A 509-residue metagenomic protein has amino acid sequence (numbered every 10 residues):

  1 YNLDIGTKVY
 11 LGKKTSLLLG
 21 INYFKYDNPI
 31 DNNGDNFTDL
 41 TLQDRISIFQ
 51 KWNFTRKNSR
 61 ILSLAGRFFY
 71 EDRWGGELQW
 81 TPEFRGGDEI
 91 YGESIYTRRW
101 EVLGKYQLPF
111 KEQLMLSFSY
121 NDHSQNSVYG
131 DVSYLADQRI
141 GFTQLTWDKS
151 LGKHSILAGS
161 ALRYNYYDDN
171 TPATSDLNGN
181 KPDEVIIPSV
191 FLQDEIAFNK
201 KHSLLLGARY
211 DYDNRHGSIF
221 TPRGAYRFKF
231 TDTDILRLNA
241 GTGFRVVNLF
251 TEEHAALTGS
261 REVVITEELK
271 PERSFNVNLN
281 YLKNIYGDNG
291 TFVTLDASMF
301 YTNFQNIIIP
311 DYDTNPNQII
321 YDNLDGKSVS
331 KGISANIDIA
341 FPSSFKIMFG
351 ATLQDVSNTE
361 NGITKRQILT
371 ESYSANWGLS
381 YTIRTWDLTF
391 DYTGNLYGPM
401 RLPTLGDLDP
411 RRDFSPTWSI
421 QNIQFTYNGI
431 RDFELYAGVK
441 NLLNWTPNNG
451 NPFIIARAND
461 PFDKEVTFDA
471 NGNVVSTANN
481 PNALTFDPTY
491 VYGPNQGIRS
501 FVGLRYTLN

Functional and structural regions predicted by a protein language model:
Y1-L40, F49-N53, A297: Predominantly transmembrane beta-strands of Gram-negative outer membrane beta-barrel pores used for transport
K13-K14, K57-I61, P109-Q113, S150-S155 (+7 more regions): Short loop/turn motifs that connect adjacent beta-strands in outer-membrane beta-barrel proteins
N22, Q113-S127, K229, R237 (+2 more regions): Membrane-embedded beta-barrel scaffold of Gram-negative outer-membrane proteins
Y26-S47, N53-L114, Y120-Q138: Flexible loop and strand-edge segments within Gram-negative outer membrane beta-barrel domains
K57, R67, Y106, K153-L157 (+3 more regions): Structural signature of Gram-negative outer-membrane beta-barrels, strongest in the C-terminal barrel of TonB-dependent
G87-P109, Y120-L205, L324-N336: Outer-membrane beta-barrel transmembrane domain signature of Gram-negative proteins, especially the mid-to-C-terminal
A197-K201, L295-N303, N323-L405, R505-T507: Gram-negative outer-membrane beta-barrel transporters
L396-P403, Y427-N509: C-terminal beta-signal and adjacent terminal beta-strands/loops of Gram-negative outer-membrane beta-barrel proteins
